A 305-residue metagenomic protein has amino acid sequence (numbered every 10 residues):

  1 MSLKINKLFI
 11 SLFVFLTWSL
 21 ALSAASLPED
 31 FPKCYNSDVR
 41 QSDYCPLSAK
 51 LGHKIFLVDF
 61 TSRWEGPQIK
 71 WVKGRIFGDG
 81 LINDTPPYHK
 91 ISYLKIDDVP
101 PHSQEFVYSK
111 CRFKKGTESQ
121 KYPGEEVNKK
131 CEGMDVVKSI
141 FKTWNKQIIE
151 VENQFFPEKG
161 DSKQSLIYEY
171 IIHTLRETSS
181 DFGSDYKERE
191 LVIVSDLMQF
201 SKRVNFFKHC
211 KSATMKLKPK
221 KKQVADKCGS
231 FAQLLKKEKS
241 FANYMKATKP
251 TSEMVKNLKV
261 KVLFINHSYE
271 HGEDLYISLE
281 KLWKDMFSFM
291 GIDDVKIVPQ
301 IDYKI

Functional and structural regions predicted by a protein language model:
I10-S19: Bacterial N-terminal signal peptides
A24-F56, T61-K70: Acidic, polar low-complexity linker/tail segments
S26, K121-Y186: Von Willebrand factor
S48-E65, I149-E158, V262-N266: Acidic/histidine-rich, surface-exposed loop or edge segments in extracytoplasmic proteins
K50-N128, E132, E190-I193: Von Willebrand factor
W64-Q68, P101-E105, Q199-V204, E270-D274 (+1 more regions): Extracytoplasmic/secreted cell-surface and envelope-processing proteins
M198-L275: VWA/integrin I-like adhesion module and closely mimicked acidic/polar interface patches used
T251-I305: Eukaryote-biased recognition of electropositive, low-complexity segments and basic polyanion/acidic-motif-binding
